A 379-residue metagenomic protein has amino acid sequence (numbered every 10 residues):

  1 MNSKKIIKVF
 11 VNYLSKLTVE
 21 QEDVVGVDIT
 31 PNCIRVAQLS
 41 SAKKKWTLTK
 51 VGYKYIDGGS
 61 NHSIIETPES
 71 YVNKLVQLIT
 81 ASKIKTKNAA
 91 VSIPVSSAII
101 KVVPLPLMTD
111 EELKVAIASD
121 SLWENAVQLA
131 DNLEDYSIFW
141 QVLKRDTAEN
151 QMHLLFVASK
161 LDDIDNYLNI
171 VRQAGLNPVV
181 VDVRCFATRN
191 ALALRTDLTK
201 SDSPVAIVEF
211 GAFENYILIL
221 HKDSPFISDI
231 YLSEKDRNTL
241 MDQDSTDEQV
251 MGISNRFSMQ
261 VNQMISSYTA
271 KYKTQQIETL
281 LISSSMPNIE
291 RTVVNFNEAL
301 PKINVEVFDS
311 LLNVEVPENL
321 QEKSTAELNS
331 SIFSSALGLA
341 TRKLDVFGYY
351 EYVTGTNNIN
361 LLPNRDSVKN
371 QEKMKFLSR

Functional and structural regions predicted by a protein language model:
M1-R379: Hydrophobic/aromatic-enriched cytosolic interaction surfaces used to assemble or bind macromolecules
